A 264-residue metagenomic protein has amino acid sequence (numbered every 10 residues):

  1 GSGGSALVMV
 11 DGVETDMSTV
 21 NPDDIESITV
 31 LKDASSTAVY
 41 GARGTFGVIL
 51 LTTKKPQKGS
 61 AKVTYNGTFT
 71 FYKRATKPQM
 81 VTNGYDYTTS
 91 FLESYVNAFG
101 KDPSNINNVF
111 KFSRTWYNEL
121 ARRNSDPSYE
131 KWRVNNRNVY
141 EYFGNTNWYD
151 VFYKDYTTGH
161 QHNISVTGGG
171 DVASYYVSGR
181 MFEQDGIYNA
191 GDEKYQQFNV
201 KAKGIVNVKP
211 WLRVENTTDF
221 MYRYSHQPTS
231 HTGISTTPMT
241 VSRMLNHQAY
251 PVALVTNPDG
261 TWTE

Functional and structural regions predicted by a protein language model:
S5-A6, D11-A38: Short acidic/polar hinge/loop motifs at secondary-structure boundaries that mediate gating or recognition
V10-D11, L31-D33, G144-D150, Q184-I187: Extracytoplasmic loops and strand-loop junctions of Gram-negative outer membrane beta-barrel proteins
T15-M17, A34-V39, P56-G59, F71-R74: Short beta-strands and strand-coil junctions in structured, solvent-facing domains, enriched
I28-T29, I49-L51: Non-catalytic regulatory/gating segments with a bias toward low-complexity or hydrophobic composition
T45, T158-H162, K194-F198: Residues that define the transmembrane beta-barrel architecture of outer-membrane proteins
T53, Y65, I164-G170, A202-V206: Residues on the lipid-exposed face of transmembrane beta-strands in outer-membrane beta-barrel proteins
K58-N145, G186-E264: Surface-exposed loop/interface segments of Gram-negative outer-membrane beta-barrel transport/assembly proteins
K154-S174, R180: Outer-membrane beta-barrel transmembrane strands
